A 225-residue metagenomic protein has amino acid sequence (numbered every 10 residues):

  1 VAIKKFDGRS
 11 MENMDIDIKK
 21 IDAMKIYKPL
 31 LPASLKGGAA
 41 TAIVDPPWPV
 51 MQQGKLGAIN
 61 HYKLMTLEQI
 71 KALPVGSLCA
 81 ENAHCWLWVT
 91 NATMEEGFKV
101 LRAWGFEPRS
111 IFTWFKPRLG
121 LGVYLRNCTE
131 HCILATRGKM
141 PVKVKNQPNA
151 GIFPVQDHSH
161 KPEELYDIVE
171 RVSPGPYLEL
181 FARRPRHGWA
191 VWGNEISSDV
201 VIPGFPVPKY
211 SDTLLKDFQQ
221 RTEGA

Functional and structural regions predicted by a protein language model:
A2-I3: Charge-rich, low-aromatic oligomerization/scaffolding segments with amphipathic character
F6-G8, E12-A225: Class I S-adenosyl-L-methionine-dependent methyltransferase catalytic core
